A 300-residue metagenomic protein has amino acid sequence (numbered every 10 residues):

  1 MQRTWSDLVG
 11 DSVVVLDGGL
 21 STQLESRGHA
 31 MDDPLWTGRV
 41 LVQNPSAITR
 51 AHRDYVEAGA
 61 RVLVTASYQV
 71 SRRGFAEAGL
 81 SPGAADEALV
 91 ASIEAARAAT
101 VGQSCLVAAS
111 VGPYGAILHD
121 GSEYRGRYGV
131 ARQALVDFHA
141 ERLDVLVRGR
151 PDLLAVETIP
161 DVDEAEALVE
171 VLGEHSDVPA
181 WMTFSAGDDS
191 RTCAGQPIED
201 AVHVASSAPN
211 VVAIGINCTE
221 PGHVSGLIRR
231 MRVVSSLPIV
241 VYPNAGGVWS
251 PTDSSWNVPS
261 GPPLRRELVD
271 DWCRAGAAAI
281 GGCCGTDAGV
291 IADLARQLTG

Functional and structural regions predicted by a protein language model:
M1-G300: Domain-level signal for soluble alpha/beta catalytic cores
